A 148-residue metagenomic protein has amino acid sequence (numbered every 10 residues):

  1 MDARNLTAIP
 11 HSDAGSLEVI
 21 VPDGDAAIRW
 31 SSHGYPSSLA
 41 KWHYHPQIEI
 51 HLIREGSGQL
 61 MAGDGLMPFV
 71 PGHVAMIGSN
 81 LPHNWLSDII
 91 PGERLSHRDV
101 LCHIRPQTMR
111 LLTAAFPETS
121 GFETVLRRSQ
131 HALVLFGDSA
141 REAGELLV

Functional and structural regions predicted by a protein language model:
M1-V74, L81: Generic protein-terminus/edge-of-domain signal
D2-S12, L17-A26, G78-L147: A hydrophobic/aromatic-rich effector-binding and dimerization subdomain of bacterial HTH-type transcriptional regulators
